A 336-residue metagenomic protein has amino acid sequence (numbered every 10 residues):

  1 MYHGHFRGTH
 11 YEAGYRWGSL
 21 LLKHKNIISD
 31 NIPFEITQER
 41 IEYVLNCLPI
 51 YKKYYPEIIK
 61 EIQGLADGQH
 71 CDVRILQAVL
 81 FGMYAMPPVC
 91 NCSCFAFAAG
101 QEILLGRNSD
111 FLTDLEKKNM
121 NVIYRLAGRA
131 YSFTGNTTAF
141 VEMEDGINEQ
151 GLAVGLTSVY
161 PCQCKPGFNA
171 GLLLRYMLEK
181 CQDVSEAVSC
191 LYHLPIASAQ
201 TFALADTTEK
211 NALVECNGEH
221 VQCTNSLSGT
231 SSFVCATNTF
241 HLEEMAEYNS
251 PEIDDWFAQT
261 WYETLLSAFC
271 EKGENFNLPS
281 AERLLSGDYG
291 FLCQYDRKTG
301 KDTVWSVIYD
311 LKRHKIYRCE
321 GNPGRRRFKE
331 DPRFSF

Functional and structural regions predicted by a protein language model:
M1-C90, Q182-H193, T207-N211, S232-F336: C-terminus-biased signal that marks the final domain/tail of proteins
H3, I32-E35, K53-G171, A197: A contiguous strand-loop segment
C92-A98, M120-I123, E144-D145, Q200-D206 (+3 more regions): Short beta-strand scaffold segments in enzyme catalytic cores
S93, L104, E209-T230, K301-S306: Long, compositionally biased
R107-S109, T137-T138, L156-S158, T207 (+3 more regions): Fold-independent oxyanion-binding glycine-rich loops and adjacent beta-strand/coil segments at enzyme active sites
F111-T113, Y160-C162, E219-V221, N322-R326: Short, surface-exposed beta-strand-loop junctions and turns on beta-sheet-rich folds
A139-E144, Q150, P161, V184-H193 (+1 more regions): Structured soluble/peripheral alpha/beta segments that form catalytic or ligand/cofactor-binding pockets
L174-E179: Short, well-ordered beta-strand elements within core beta-sheets of diverse protein domains
